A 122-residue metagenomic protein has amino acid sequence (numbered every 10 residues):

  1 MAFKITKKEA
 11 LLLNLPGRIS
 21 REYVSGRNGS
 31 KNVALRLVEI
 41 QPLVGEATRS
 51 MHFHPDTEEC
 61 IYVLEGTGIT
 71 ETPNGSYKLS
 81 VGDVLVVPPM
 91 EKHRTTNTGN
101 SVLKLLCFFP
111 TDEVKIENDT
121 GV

Functional and structural regions predicted by a protein language model:
A2-K8, N14-R18, R94-V122: Double-stranded beta-helix
L12-M51: A short glycine-rich, His/Asp/Glu-containing loop-to-beta-strand
E22, L35-E39, C60, S76 (+2 more regions): Conserved hydrophobic/aromatic beta-strand scaffold that supports enzyme active sites
N28-G29, D56, N100-S101: Short strand-connecting beta-turns/loops that link adjacent beta-strands
A47-P55, T96-T98, G121: Short histidine-centered beta-strand/loop micro-motifs that create catalytic or ligand/metal-coordination sites
T48, P55-V81, E91: A short beta-strand-loop-beta hairpin characteristic of the jelly-roll/cupin
L79-T98, P110: Conserved metal-binding segment of the jelly-roll/cupin
